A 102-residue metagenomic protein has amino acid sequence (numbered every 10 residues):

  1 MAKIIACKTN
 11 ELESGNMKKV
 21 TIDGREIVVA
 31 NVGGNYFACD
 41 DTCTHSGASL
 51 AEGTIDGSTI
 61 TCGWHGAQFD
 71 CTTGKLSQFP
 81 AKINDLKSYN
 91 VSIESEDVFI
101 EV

Functional and structural regions predicted by a protein language model:
M1-G57, D70-C71, K75, D85-V102: N-terminal pre-ligand scaffold of iron-sulfur
C43, C62-H65: Short cysteine clusters
